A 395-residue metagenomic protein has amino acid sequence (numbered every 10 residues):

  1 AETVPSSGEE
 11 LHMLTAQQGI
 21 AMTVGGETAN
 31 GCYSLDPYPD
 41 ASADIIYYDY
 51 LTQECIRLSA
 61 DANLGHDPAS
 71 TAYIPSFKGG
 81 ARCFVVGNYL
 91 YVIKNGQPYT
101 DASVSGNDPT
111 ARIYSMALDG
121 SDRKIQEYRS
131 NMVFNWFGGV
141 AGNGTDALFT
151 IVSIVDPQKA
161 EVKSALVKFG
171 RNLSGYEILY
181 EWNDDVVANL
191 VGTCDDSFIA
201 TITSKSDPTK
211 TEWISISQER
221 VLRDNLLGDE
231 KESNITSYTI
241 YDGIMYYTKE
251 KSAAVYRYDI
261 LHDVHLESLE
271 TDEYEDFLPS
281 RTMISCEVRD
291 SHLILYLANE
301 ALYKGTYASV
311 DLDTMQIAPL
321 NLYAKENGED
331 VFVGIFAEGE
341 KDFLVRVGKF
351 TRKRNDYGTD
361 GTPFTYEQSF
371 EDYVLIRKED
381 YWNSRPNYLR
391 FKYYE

Functional and structural regions predicted by a protein language model:
E2-L14, D44-H66, S103-R129, A160-N183 (+4 more regions): Surface-exposed loop/turn elements that mediate protein-protein interactions on large endomembrane-trafficking
G8-I45, I74, K78-R82: Beta-strand-rich domains and repeat architectures in extracellular enzymes and scaffolds, especially beta-propellers
Q18-G26, A69-F84, M132-N143, D184-D195 (+4 more regions): Repeated scaffold domains used in trafficking and secretory/extracellular systems, primarily beta-propellers
T28, A41, L51, V86-G87 (+10 more regions): Short loop/turn segments that connect beta-strands within the blades of beta-propeller domains, predominantly WD40
C32-D36, Y91-K94, L148-I151, I199-T201 (+3 more regions): Residue position within the beta-strands of beta-propeller blades
L35-A43, A81, P109, W136-G138 (+5 more regions): Repeated polar recognition positions within modular binding domains
Y38, G96, S153-V155, S204-K205 (+3 more regions): Residue-level signature of beta-propeller blades and closely related beta-rich strand-turn architectures in secreted
S70-T203, D207-T209: Long, acidic/polar, low-complexity amphipathic helices and coiled-coil-like
